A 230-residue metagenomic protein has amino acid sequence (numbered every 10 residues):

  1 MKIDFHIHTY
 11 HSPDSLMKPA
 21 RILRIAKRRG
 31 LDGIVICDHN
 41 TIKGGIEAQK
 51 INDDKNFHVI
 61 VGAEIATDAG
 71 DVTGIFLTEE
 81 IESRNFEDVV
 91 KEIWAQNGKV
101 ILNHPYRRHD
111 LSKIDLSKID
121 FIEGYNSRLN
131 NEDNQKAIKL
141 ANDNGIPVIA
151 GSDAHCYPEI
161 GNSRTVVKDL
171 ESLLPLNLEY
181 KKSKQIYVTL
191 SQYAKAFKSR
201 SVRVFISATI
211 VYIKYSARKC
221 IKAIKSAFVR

Functional and structural regions predicted by a protein language model:
M1, G30-G33, K55-V59, Q96-K99 (+2 more regions): Short, well-ordered coil/turn segments that N-cap beta-strands
I3-F5, T9, P13, P19 (+5 more regions): Charged catalytic cores and adjacent phosphate/nucleic-acid-binding surfaces used for phosphate/nucleic-acid chemistry
L23-N40, K99-I101: Divalent metal-dependent hydrolysis catalytic cores, especially in the metallo-beta-lactamase
I25-R28, I51, K91-E92, K99 (+1 more regions): Alpha-helical scaffold elements within enzyme catalytic domains, especially in hydrolases
I60-T67: A short, structured active-site edge motif that brings together acidic residues
D71-N97: Binuclear metal-dependent hydrolase catalytic cores centered on His/Asp/Glu-rich metal-binding motifs
S83, V100-P105: Short gly/ser/thr-rich secondary-structure transition/capping motifs
